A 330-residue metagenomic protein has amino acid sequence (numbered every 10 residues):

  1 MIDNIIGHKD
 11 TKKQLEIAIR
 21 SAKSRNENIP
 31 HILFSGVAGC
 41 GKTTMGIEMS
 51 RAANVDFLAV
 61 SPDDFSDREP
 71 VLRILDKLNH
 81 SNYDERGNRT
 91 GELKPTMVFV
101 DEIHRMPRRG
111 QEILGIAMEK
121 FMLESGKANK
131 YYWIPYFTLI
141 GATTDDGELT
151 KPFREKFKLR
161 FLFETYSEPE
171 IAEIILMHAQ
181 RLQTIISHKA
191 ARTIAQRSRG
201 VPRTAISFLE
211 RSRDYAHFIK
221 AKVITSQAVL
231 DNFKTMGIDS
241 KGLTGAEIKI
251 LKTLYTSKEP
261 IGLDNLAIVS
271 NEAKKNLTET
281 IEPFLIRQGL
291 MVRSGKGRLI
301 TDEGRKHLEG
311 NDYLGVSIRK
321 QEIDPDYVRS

Functional and structural regions predicted by a protein language model:
M1-H31: Pre-Walker A (pre-P-loop) alpha-helix and adjacent loop at the N terminus of AAA/AAA+ ATPase modules, a conserved
S24, I29-V60, D76-K77: Walker A/P-loop
V55-P95: Short glycine-rich substrate-engagement loop in P-loop NTPases that contacts/grips substrate
R108-W133: Conserved catalytic/switch belt of AAA+ P-loop NTPases
L149-R181, H188-T193, S207: Conserved AAA+ ATPase core "coupling" helix
S198-R211, V223, L243-G245: The conserved phosphate-sensing helix
Y215-G237, E247, D302: Conserved C-terminal helix/linker of AAA+ ATPases
E259-S330: Terminal-proximal interaction/regulatory segments of ATP-powered molecular machines
